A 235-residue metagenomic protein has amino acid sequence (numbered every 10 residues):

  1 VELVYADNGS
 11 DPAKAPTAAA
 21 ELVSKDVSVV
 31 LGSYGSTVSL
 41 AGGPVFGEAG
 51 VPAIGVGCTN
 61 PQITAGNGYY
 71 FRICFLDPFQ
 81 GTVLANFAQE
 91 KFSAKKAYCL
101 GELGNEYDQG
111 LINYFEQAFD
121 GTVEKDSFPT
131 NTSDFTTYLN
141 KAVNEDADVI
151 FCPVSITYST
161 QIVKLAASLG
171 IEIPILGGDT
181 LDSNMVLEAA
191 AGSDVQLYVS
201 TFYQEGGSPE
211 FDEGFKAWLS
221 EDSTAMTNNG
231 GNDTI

Functional and structural regions predicted by a protein language model:
V1-E2, K25-V29, E48-A53, G66-Y69 (+5 more regions): Loop/turn elements at helix/coil->beta-strand transitions in domains of secreted/extracellular proteins
V1-T64, S127-F135, T157-T160, L169: Beta-alpha junction/loop-to-helix N-cap segments that form part of ligand/metal-binding clefts
A6-G9, G32-G35, V56-T59, C74-L76 (+5 more regions): Active-site-proximal beta-strand/loop segments in catalytic clefts of secreted hydrolases
L22-Y34, I54-V56, K96-G101, D146-I156 (+3 more regions): Periplasmic-binding protein-like
V38-L40, G81, D108, S159-T160 (+1 more regions): Short, well-ordered alpha-helical microsegments
A49-N86, V199: Extracellular glycoside hydrolase catalytic/binding regions
Y70-T130, V149, T234: An alpha-beta-alpha
V163-I235: Extracellular/periplasmic periplasmic-binding protein-like sensory domains
